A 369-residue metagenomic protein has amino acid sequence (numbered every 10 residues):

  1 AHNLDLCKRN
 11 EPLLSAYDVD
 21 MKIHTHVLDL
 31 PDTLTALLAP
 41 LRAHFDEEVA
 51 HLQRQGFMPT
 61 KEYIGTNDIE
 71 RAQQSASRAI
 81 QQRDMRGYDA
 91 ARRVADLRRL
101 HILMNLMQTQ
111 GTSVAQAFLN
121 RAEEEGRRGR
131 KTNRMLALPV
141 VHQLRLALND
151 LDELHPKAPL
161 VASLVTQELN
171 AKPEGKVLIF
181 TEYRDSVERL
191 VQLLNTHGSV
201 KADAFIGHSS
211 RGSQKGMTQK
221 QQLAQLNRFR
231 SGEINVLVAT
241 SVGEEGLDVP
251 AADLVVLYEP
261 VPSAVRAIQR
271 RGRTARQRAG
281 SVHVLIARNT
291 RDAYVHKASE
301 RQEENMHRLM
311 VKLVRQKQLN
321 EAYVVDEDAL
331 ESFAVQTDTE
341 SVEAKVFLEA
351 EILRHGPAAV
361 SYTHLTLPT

Functional and structural regions predicted by a protein language model:
N3-S15, T33-Q192, T196-H197: Helicase motor interdomain insertion/brace
D5, S199-K215: Conserved RecA-like helicase motor-core motifs
S209-A239: Conserved helicase ATPase core of P-loop NTP-dependent helicases/translocases
V238-A251, G272-T274: SF2 helicase motor core recognition
D248-Q269: Conserved RecA-like helicase motor core of SF1/SF2 enzymes
T274-K297: Conserved segment of the helicase C-terminal RecA-like domain
N289-S361: C-terminal helicase lobe
T363-T369: Conserved small/polar residues in nucleotide/adenosyl-binding loops
